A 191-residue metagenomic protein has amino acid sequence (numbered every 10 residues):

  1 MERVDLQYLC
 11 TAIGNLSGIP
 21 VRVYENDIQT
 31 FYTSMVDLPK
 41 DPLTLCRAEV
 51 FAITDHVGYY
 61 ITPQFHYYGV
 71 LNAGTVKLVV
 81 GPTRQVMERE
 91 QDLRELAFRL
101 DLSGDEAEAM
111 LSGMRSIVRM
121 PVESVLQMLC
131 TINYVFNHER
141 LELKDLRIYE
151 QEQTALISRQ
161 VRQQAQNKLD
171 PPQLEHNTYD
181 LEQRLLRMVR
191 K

Functional and structural regions predicted by a protein language model:
M1-L16, Y24-D27, C46-K191: Hydrophobic, helix-rich cores of sensory/ligand-binding and other regulatory modules that couple small-molecule
I28-P39: Amphipathic coiled-coil signal-relay and dimerization helices
D41-T44: PAS/Per-ARNT-Sim sensory domains
